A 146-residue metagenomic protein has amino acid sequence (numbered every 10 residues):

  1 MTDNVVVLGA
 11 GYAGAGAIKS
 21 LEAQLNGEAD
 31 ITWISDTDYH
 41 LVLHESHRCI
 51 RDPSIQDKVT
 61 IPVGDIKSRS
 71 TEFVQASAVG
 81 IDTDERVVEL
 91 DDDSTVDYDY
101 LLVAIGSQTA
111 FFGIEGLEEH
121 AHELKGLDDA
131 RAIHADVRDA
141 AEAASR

Functional and structural regions predicted by a protein language model:
M1-E72: Beta1-alpha1 glycine-rich phosphate/pyrophosphate-binding loop at the start of Rossmann-like nucleotide-binding domains
F73-R146: FAD-binding core/adjacent interface of flavoenzyme oxidoreductases
